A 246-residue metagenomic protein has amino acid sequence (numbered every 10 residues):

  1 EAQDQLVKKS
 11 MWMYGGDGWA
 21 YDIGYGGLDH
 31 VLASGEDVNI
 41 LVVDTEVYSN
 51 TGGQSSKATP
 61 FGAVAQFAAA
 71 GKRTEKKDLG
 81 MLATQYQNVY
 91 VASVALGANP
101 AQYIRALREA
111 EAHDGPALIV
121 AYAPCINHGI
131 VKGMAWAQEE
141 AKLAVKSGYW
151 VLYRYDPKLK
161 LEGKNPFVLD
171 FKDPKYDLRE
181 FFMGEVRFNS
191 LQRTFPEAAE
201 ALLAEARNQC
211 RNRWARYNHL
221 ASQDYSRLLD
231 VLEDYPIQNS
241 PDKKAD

Functional and structural regions predicted by a protein language model:
E1-Y14, W19-D22, R207: Cofactor-pocket helix-loop regions in the catalytic cores of large enzyme subunits
Q3, T45, E185-F188: Generic secondary-structure boundary/loop-capping signal
V7-W12, D22-D37, V43-K172: Glycine-rich ThDP/TPP pyrophosphate-binding loop and its adjacent helix/strand module within ThDP-dependent enzymes
Y122-D246: Flexible, low-complexity linker and terminal segments
